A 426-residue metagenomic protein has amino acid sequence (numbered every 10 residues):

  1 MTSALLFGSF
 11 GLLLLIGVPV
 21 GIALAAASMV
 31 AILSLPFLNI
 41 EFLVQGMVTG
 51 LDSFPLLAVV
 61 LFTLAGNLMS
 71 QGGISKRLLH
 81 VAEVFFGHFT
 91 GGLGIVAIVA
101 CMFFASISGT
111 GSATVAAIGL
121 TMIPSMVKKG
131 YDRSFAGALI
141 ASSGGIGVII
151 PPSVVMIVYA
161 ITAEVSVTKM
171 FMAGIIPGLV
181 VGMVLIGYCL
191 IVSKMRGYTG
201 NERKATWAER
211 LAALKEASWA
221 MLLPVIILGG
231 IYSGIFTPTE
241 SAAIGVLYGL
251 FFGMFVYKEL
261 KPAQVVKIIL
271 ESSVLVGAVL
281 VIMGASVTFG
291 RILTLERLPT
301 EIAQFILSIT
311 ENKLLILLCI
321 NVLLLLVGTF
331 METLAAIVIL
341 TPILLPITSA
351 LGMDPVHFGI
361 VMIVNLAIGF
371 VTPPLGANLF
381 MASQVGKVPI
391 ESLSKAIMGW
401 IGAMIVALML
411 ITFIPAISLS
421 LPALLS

Functional and structural regions predicted by a protein language model:
M1-S426: Alpha-helical transmembrane segments of multi-pass membrane transport proteins
